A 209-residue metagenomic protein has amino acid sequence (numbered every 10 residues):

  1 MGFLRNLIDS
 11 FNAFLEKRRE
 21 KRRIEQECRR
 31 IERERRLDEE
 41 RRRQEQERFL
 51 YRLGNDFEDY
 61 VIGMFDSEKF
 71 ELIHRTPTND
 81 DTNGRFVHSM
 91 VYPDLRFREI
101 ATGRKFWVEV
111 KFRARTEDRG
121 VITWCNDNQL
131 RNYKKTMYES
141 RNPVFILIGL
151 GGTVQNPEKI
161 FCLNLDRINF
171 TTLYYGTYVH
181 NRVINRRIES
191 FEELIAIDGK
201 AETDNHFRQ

Functional and structural regions predicted by a protein language model:
G2-G84: Acidic-basic catalytic patches of nuclease active cores, encompassing PD-(D/E)XK and other metal-cofactor nuclease
I73-H74, W107-E109, V144-I148: A structural signal for short, well-ordered beta-strand segments and their strand-loop junctions that often border
D81-D94: Charged, often glycine-rich, active-site loop that binds/positions anionic groups
D81-N83, R115-D118, V154: Short, solvent-exposed loop/turn segments at secondary-structure junctions
P93-E117: Conserved catalytic cores of phosphodiester-cleaving nucleases, focusing on short active-site segments
R113-M137: Mg2+/Mn2+-dependent nuclease catalytic core
K134-I168: Nucleic-acid nuclease catalytic cores
P157-Q209: Intrinsically disordered, low-complexity terminal regions enriched in charged/polar residues
